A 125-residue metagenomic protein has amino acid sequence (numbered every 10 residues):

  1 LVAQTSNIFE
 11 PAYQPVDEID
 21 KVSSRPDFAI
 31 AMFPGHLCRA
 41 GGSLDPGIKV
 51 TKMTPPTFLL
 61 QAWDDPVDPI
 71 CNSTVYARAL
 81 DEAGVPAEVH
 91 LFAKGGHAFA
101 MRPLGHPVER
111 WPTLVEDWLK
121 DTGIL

Functional and structural regions predicted by a protein language model:
L1-K52: Primarily recognizes the serine-hydrolase "nucleophile elbow" in alpha/beta-hydrolase and SGNH/GDSL folds
R25-F28, T54-T57, A83-E88: Loop/turn elements at helix/coil->beta-strand transitions in domains of secreted/extracellular proteins
I30-F33, L60, F92-A93: Alpha/beta-hydrolase-fold catalytic nucleophile elbow
G35-C38, W63-V67, K94-A98: Solvent-exposed loop/turn segments at secondary-structure junctions within structured extracellular/periplasmic domains
G41-G42, I70, R102: Short, well-ordered secondary-structure micro-motifs
M53, L59-Q61, D65: Short beta-strand/loop motif that positions the catalytic acidic residue of the alpha/beta-hydrolase fold
P66-V75: Conserved alpha/beta-hydrolase "acid-adjacent" motif
T74-L125: C-terminal catalytic histidine-bearing segment of alpha/beta-hydrolase fold enzymes
